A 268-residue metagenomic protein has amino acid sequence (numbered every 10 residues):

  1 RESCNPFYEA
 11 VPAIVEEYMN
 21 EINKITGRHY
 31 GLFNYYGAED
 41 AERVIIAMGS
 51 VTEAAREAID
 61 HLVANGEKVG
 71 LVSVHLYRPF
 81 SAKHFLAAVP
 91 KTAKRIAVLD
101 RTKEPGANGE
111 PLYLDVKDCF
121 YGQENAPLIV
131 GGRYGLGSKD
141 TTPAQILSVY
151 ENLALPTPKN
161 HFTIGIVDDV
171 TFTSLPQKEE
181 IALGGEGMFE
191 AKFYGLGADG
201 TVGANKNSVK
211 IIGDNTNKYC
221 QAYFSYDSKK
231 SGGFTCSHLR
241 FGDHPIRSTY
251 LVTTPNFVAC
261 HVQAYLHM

Functional and structural regions predicted by a protein language model:
R1-N34: Conformationally flexible catalytic loops at phosphate/diphosphate-handling active centers
K24-A41, D60-N65: A glycine- and small/hydrophobic-rich beta-loop-beta segment that serves as a flexible "lid/hinge" or phosphate-binding
E42-A47, V72, R95-E104, I129-Y134 (+1 more regions): Short glycine-rich or small-residue beta-strand-to-loop segments that form or flank ligand, phosphate, metal/Fe-S
V44-H75, G187-T254, V258: Anionic-ligand anchoring segments at beta-strand to alpha-helix junctions in alpha/beta enzyme folds, i.e., glycine
G49, D60, F80-K91, E110-P111 (+2 more regions): Short glycine/threonine-rich loop-to-helix capping motif typified by GTGT followed within a few residues by an Asp-Pro
N65-R95: Core nucleotide-handling region used for phosphoryl-transfer chemistry
V74-L76, R101-K103, Y134-G135, S225-D227 (+1 more regions): Short, ordered loop/turn segments at secondary-structure junctions
R95-G184: Peripheral docking tails and interdomain loops at the edges of cofactor- or intermediate-handling domains
